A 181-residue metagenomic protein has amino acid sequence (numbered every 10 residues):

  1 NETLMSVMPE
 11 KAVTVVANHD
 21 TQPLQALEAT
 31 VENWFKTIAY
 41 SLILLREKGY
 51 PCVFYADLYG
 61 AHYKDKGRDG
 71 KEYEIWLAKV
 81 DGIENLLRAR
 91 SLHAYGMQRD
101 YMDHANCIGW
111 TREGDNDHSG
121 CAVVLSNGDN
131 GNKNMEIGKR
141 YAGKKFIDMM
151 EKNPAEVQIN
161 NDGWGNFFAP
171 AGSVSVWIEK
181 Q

Functional and structural regions predicted by a protein language model:
N1-Q181: Carbohydrate-interacting/catalytic domains
